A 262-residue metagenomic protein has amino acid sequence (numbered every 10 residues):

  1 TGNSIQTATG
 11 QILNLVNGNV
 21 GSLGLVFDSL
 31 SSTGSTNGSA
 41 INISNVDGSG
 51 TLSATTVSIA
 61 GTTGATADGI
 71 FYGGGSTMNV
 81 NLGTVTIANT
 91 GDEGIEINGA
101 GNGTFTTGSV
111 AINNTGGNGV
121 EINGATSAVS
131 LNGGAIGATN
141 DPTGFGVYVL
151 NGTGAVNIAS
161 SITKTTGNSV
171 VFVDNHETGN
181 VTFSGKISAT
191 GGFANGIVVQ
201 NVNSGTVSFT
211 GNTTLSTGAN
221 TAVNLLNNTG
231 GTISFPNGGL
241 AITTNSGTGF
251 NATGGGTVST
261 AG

Functional and structural regions predicted by a protein language model:
T1-G10, G18-S39, S44-A67, G75-E93 (+7 more regions): Beta-strand-rich solenoid/repeat architectures in extracellular/passenger domains of polysaccharide-targeting enzymes
F71, E96: DNA replication initiation on ssDNA origins
V149: Conserved beta-strand segments of the P-loop GTPase G domain that flank and frequently precede/overlap
